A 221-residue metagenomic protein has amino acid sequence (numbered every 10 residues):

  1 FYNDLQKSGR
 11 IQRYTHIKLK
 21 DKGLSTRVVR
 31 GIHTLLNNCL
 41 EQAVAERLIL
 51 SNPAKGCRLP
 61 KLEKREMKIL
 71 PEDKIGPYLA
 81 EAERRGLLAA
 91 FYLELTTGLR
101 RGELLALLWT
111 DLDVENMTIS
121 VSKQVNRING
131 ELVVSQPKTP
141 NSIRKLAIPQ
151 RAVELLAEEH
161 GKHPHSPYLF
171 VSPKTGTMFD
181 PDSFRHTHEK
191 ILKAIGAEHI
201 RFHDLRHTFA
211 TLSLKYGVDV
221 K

Functional and structural regions predicted by a protein language model:
F1-K22, C39-Q42, G196: Basic/aromatic-enriched alpha-helical hairpins
N3, L59-L62, S122-Q124, R151 (+1 more regions): Generic beta-structure capping elements
D4, V28-G31, L35-A45, Y216: Alpha-helical scaffold segments in carbohydrate-active enzymes
Q12-Y14, D21-T26, R30-I32, A45 (+6 more regions): Basic, Lys/Arg- and aromatic-enriched nucleic-acid-binding interface segment
R13-Y14, K22, P77-L87, T97 (+3 more regions): Short, basic (Lys/Arg/His-rich) helix/loop patches that form interaction surfaces in the mid-to-C-terminal regions
M117-I119: Hydrophobic residues embedded in beta-strands of well-ordered beta-sheets
K123-N141: Short, flexible, glycine-rich and Lys/Arg-enriched loop motifs at helix boundaries that contact anionic partners
